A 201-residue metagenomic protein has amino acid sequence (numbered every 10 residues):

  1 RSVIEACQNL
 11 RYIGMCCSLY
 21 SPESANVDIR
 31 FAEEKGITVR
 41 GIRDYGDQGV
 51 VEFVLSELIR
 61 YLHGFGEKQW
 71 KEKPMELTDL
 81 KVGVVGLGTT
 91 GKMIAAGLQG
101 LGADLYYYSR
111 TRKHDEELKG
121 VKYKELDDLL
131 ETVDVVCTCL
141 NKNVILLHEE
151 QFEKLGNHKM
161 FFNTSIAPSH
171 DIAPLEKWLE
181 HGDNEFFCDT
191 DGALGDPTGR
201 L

Functional and structural regions predicted by a protein language model:
R1, I13, V84, D104-S109 (+1 more regions): Short, hydrophobic beta-strand segments that form beta-sheet elements in well-ordered domains
R1-G66: Phosphate/diphosphate ligand-binding glycine-rich loop within oxidoreductases
S2, R112-R200: Rossmann-like adenosine-cofactor binding region
L10, T78-V82, H158: Phosphate-coordination loops involved in phosphoryl transfer and adenosine-cofactor binding
T38-R40, L105, Y123, F186: Hydrophobic beta-strand scaffold residues
G64-I94: Glycine-rich NAD(P)-binding loop of Rossmann-like domains
G97-L98, L155: Aromatic pocket-lining residues of Rossmann-like dinucleotide-binding sites
G100-L118: NAD(P)-binding Rossmann-fold cofactor-contacting core
